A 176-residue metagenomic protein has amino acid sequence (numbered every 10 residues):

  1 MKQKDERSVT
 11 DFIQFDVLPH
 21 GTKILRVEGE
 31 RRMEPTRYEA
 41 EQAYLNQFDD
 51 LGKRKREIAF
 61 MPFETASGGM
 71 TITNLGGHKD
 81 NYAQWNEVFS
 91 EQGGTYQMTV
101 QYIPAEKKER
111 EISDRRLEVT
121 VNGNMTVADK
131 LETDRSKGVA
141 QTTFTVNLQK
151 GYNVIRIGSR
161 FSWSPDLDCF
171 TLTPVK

Functional and structural regions predicted by a protein language model:
K2-K176: Extracytoplasmic
